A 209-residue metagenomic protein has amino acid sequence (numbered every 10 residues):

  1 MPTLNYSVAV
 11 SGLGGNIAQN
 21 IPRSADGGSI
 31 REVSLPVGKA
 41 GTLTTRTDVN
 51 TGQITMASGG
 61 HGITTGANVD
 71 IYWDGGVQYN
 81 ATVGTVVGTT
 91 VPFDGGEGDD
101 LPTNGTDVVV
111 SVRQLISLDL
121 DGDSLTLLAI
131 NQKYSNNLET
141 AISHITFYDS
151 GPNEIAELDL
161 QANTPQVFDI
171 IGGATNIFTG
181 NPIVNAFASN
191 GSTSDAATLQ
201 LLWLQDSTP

Functional and structural regions predicted by a protein language model:
M1-A18, S189-P209: C-terminal interaction-tip segments
M1-T42, R113-L125: N-terminal low-complexity, intrinsically disordered "leader/linker" segments enriched in small/polar and basic residues
V37-R113: Small/polar beta-strand repeat architecture
G62-T65, L125, L160: Short, well-ordered loop/turn sites that connect or cap secondary structure elements
V69-I71, D123-Y134: A short beta-strand element within beta-rich, extracytoplasmic domains of secreted/secretory-pathway proteins
G76-Q78, K133-S143, G191-D195: Extended, low-complexity, turn-rich repeat/linker tracts enriched in Gly/Pro/Ser/Thr and Asp/Glu that occur
N131-L158: Short, surface-exposed beta-strand/strand-loop-strand elements in extracellular ectodomains
G172-T198: Noncatalytic modules at the cell exterior or secretory-pathway interfaces, chiefly beta-strand-rich lectin/adhesion
